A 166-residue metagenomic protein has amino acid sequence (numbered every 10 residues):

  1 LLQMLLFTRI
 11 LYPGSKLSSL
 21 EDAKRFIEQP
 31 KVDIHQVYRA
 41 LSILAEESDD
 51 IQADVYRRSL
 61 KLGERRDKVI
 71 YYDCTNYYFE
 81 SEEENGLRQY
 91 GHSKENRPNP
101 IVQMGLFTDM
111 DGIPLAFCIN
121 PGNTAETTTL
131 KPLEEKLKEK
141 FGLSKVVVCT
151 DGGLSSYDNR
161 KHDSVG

Functional and structural regions predicted by a protein language model:
L1-G166: Conserved, well-structured functional cores that handle cations and Mg-NTP chemistry
